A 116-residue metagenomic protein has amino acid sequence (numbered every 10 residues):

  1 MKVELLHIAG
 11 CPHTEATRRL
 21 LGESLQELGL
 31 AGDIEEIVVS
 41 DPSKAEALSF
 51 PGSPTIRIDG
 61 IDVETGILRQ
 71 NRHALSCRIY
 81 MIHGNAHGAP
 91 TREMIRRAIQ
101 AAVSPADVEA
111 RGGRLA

Functional and structural regions predicted by a protein language model:
M1-D33, I37-P51, T55-A116: Non-globular targeting/processing and membrane-anchoring segments
